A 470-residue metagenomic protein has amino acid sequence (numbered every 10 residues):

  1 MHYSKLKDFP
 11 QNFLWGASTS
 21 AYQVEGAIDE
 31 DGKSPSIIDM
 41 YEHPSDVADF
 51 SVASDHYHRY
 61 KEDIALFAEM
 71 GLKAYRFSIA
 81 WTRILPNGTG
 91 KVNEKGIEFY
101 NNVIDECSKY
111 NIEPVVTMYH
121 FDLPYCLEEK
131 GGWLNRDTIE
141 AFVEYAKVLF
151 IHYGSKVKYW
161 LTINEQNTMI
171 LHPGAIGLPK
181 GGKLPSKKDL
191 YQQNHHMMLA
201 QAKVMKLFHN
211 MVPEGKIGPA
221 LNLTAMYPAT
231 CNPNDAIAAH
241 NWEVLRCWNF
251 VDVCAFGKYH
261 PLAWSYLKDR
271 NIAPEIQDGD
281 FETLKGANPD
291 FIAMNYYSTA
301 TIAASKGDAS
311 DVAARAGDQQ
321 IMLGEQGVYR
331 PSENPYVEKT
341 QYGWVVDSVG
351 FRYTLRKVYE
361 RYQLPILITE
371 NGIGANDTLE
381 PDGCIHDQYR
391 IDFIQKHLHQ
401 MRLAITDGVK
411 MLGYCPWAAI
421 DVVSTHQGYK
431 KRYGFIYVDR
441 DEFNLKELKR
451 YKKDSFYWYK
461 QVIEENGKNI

Functional and structural regions predicted by a protein language model:
H2-P44, N87-G88, I97-I470: Active-site region of glycoside hydrolase catalytic domains
E25-Y100: Active-site-adjacent substrate/metal-binding segments within catalytic domains of carbohydrate-active enzymes
